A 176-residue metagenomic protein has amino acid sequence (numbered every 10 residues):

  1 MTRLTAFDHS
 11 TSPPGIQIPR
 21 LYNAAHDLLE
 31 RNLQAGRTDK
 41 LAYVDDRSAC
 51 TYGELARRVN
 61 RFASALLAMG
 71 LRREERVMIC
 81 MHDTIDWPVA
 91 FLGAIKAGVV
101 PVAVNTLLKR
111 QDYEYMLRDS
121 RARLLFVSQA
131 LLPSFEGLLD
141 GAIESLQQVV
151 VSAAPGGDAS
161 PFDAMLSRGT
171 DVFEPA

Functional and structural regions predicted by a protein language model:
T2-R3, P19-L41, R57: A short N-terminal helical cap/helix-turn-helix that marks the beginning of AMP-binding/adenylate-forming
G15-R20, D83: Active-site diphosphate/adenylate-binding microenvironment
H26, Y52, R110, P161-D163: Structural motif detector for alpha-helix initiation sites
D39-L92, K109-E114: Conserved AMP-binding/adenylate-forming core of the ANL superfamily
G98: Structured binding elements
T106-L138: Conserved ATP-dependent adenylate/AMP-binding module captured primarily in the ANL superfamily
L124, A130-A176: ANL superfamily adenylate-forming
